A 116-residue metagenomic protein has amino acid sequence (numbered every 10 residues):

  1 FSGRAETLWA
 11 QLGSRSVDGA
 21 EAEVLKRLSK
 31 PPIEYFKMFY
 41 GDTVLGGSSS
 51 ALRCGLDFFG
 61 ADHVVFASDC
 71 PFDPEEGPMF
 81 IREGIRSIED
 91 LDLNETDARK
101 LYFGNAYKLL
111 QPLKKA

Functional and structural regions predicted by a protein language model:
F1-F36: Aromatic-lined glycan-binding groove of carbohydrate-active enzymes
G13-S16, H63-A67: Short hydrophobic/aromatic-enriched beta-strand-loop microsegments
L28, Y40-V65, P71-A116: Mid-to-C-terminal alpha-helical segments outside catalytic/metal-binding sites
